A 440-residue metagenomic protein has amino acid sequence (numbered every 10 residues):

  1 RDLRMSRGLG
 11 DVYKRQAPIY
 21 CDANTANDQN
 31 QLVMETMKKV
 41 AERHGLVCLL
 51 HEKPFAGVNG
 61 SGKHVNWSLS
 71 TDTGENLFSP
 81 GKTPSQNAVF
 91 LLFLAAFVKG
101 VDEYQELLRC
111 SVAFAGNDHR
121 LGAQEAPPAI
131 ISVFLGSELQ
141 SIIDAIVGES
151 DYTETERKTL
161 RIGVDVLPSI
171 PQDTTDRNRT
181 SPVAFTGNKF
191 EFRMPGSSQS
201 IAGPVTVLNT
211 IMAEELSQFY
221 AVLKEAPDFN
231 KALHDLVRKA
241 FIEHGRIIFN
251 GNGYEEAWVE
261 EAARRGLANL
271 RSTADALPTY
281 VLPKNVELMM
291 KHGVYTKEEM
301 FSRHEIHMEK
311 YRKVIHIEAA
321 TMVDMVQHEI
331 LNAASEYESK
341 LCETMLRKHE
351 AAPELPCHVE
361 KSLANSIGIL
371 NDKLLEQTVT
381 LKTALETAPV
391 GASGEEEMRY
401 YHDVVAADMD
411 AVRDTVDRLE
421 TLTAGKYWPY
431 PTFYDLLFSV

Functional and structural regions predicted by a protein language model:
D2-Y13: Single conserved hydrophobic/aromatic residue that forms the stacking wall/gate of nucleotide- or nucleobase-binding
D11-N27, Q31-E35, K39-H44, C48-A56 (+5 more regions): Loop-rich catalytic cores of soluble enzymes, especially ATP-dependent carboxylate-amine ligases and other
I19, Q31-H44, F93-Y104, A145 (+13 more regions): Generic, well-ordered alpha-helical scaffold segments in large soluble proteins
Y20-N27, T83, P182, S198 (+3 more regions): Short, charged/polar micro-motifs that form catalytic or ligand-binding hotspots
D28, L32, A88, L92 (+6 more regions): Conserved active-site and cofactor/substrate-binding residues in soluble primary-metabolism enzymes
F78-P80, I201-T206, A424: Short conserved micro-motifs at the rims of enzyme active sites and ligand-binding pockets
I131-E298, S302-I306: Charge-rich interaction surfaces and accessory domains that mediate macromolecular binding and assembly
I242-V440: C-terminal amphipathic alpha-helical interaction region
